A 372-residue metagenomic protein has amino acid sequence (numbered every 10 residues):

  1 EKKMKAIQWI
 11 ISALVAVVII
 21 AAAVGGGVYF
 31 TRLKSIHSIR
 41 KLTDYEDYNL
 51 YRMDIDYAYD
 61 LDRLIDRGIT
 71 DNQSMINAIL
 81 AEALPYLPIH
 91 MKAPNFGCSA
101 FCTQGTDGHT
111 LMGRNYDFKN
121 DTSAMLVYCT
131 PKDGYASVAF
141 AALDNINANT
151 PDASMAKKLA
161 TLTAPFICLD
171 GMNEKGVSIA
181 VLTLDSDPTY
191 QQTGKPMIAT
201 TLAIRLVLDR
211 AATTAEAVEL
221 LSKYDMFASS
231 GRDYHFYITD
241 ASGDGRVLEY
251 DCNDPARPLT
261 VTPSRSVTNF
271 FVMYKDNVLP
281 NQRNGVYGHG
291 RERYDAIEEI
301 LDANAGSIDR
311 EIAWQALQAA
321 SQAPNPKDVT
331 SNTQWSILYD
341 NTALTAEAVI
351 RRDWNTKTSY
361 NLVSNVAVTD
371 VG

Functional and structural regions predicted by a protein language model:
E1-K3: Short, Lys/Arg-enriched N-terminal segments with co-localized hydrophobic residues within the first ~10-30 amino acids
K5-I11: Hydrophobic membrane-targeting and insertion signals
I11, V15-A212, M226, G306-G372: N-terminal mature-domain region immediately after signal-peptide cleavage in secreted/organellar precursors
L33-I36, R283-A313: Long, charge-rich alpha-helical interaction segments
S123-A124, Y190-T193, R246-D251, T260 (+2 more regions): A short secondary-structure junction signal
S137-A142, P165, V272-Y294: A recognition module on extended beta-rich or small alphabeta surfaces enriched in W/G with H and D/E
E216-R232, F236: Secretory/export targeting leaders with adjacent low-complexity proregions
G231-N281: Extended amphipathic alpha-helical segments with heptad-repeat/coiled-coil character used for oligomerization, fusion
